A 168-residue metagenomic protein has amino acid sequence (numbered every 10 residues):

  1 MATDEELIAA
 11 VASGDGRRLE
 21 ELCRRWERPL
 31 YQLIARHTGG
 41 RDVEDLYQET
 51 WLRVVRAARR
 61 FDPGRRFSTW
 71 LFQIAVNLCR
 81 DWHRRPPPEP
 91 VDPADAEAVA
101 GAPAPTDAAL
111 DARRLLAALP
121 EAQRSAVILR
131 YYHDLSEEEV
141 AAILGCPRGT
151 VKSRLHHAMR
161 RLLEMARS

Functional and structural regions predicted by a protein language model:
M1-E5, D81, P86-L116, S136: Internal acidic/polar
A12-E21, Y31-E49, R148: Short, charged helix-capping/linker segments at alpha-helix termini
C23-R41, A57, L116, M165-S168: Amphipathic, Lys/Arg- and hydrophobic-enriched alpha-helical face
R25-R28, R36-H37, E121, I128-S136: Short helix-capping/turn signature of helix-turn-helix
W26, R154-R161: Residues within the DNA-recognition helix of helix-turn-helix
D45-L52, R65-N77: Structural recognition of an alpha-helix C-terminal capping motif at a helix-to-coil junction
R56-P63, Q73-D92, H157: Arg/Lys-rich amphipathic alpha helix in sigma70-family domain 2
R114-S125, H133-T150, R161-M165: Helix-turn-helix DNA-binding module
